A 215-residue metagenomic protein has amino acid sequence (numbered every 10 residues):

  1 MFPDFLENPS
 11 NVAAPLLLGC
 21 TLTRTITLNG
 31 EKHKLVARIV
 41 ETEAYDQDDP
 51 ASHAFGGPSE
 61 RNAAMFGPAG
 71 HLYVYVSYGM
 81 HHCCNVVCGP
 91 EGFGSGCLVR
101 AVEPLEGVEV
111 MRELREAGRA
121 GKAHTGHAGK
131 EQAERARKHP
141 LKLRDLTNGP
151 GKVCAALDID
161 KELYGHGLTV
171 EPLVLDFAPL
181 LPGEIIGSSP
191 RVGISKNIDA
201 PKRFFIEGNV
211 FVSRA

Functional and structural regions predicted by a protein language model:
M1-A215: Conserved, well-structured core segments that form or line functional sites
